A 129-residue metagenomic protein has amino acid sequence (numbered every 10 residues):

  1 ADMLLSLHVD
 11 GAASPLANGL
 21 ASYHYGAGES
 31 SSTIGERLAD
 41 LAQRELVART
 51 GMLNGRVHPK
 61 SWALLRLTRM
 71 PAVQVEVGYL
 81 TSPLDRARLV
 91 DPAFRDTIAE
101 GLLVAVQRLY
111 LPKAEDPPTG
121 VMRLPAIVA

Functional and structural regions predicted by a protein language model:
A1-A129: Active-site-proximal helix/loop segments of hydrolytic enzymes
